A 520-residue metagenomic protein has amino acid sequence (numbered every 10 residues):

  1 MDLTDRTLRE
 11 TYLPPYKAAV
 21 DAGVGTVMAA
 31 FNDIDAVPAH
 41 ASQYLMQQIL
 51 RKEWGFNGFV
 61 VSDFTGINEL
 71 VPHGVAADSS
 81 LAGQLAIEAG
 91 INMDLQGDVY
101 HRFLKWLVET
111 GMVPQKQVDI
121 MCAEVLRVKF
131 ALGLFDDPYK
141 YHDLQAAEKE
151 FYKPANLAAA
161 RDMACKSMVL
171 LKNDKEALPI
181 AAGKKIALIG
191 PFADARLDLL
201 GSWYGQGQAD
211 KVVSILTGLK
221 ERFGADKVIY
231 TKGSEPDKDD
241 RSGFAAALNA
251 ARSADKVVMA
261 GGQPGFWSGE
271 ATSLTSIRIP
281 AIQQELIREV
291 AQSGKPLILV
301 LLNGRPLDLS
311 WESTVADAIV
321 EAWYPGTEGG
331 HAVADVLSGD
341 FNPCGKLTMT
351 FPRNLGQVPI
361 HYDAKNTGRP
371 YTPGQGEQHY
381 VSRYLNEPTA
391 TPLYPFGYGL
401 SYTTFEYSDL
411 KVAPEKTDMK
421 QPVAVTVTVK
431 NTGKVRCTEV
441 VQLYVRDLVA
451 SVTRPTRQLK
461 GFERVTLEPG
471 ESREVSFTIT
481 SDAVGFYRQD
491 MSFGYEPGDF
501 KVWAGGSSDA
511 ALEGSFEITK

Functional and structural regions predicted by a protein language model:
M1-R488, G494-S508, T519-K520: Glycoside hydrolase catalytic-domain context in secreted enzymes
A510-G514: Extracellular and select intracellular beta-sandwich modules with Ser/Thr-enriched, small-residue motifs on
